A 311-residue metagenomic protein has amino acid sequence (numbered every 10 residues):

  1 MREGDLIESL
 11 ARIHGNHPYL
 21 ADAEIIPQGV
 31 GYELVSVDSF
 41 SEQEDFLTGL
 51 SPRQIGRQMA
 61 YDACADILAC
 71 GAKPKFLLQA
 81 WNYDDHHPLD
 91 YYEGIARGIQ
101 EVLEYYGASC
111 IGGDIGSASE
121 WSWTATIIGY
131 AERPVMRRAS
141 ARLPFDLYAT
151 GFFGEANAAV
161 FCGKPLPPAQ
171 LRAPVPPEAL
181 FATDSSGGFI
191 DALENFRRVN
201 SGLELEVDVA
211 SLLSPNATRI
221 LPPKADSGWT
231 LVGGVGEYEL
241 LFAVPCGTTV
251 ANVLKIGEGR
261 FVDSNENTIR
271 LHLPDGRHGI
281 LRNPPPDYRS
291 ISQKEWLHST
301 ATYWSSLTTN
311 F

Functional and structural regions predicted by a protein language model:
M1-S51, C70, Q79, H86 (+3 more regions): Extreme N-terminal cap/leader segments of soluble proteins
N16-P18, I26-G29, L103, G116-E120 (+4 more regions): Solvent-exposed alpha-helices and their adjacent loops that cap or buttress functional pockets in soluble metabolic
V30-E33, F40, K73-A158: Glycine-rich anion-binding loops of enzyme active sites
P52-F76, R97-Y105, Q170, P174-P177 (+2 more regions): Small-aliphatic-rich amphipathic alpha-helix that forms the alpha element of a beta-alpha
Q79-N82, D114-G116, F152-F153, S186-G187 (+3 more regions): Short, ordered loop/turn segments at secondary-structure junctions
H86, P165-G236, F261-S264, R270-L273 (+1 more regions): Active-site-proximal betaalpha loop/short-helix elements that scaffold phosphoryl/nucleotidyl transfer chemistry
I128-Y130, L241-P245: Short hydrophobic/aromatic beta-strand micro-patches that form the beta-sheet surface supporting nucleotide- or nucleic
V250-F311: Acidic, Ser/Thr/Pro-rich beta/coil linker or hinge segments at domain junctions
